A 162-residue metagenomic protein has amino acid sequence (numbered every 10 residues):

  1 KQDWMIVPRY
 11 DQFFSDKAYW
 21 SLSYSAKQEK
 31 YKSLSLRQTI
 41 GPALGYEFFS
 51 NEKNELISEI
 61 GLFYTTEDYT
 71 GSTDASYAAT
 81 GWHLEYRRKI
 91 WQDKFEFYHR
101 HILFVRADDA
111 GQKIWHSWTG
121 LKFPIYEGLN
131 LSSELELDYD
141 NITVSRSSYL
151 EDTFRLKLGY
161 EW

Functional and structural regions predicted by a protein language model:
K1-Q2, Q28-L36, T70-S76, V105-I114 (+1 more regions): Solvent-exposed loop/turn segments connecting transmembrane beta-strands in outer-membrane beta-barrel proteins
I6-P8, P42, W82-L84, T119 (+1 more regions): Membrane-embedded beta-strands of outer-membrane beta-barrel proteins, especially the hydrophobic/small aromatic
R9-D16, G45-S50, T66, L84-Q92 (+2 more regions): Outer-membrane beta-barrel proteins
K17-L22, E52-L56, K89-F97, F123-S133: Repeated loop/turn-to-beta-strand initiation elements of outer-membrane beta-barrel proteins
L22-A26, P42, S58-Y64, H99-L103 (+2 more regions): Transmembrane beta-barrel strands of outer-membrane/channel proteins
A26-K30, Y46-F48, L62-D68, R88 (+3 more regions): Transmembrane beta-strands of outer-membrane beta-barrel pores
K53-V105: Detector for outer-membrane/organellar transmembrane beta-barrel domains, recognizing the amphipathic beta-strand
L150-W162: Outer-membrane beta-barrel "beta-signal"
